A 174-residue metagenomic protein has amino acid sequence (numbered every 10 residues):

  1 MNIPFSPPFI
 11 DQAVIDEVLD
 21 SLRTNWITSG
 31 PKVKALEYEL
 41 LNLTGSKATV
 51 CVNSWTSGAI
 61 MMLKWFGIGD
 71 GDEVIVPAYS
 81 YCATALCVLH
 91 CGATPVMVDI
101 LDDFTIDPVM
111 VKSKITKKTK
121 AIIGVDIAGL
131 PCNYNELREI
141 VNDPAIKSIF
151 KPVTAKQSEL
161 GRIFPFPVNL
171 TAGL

Functional and structural regions predicted by a protein language model:
M1-W26, P31: N-terminal "arm"/small-domain region of PLP-dependent enzymes with the aminotransferase-like
D16, T44, N53-S57, Y79-A83 (+1 more regions): An amphipathic alpha-helix/helix-turn recognition signal
W26-E73, C87-C91, M97: Phosphate-binding glycine-rich loop
K64-N169, G173-L174: PLP-dependent aminotransferase-like
